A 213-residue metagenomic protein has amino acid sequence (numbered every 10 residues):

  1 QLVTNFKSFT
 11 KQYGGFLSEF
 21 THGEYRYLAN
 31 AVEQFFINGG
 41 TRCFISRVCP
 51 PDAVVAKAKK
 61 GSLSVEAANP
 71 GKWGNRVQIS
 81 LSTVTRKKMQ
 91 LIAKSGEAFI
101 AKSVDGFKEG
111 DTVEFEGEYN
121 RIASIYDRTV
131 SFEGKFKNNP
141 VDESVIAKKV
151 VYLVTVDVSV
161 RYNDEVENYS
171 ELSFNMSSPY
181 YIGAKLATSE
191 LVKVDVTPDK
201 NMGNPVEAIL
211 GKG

Functional and structural regions predicted by a protein language model:
Q1-G213: Surface-exposed assembly/interface segments
